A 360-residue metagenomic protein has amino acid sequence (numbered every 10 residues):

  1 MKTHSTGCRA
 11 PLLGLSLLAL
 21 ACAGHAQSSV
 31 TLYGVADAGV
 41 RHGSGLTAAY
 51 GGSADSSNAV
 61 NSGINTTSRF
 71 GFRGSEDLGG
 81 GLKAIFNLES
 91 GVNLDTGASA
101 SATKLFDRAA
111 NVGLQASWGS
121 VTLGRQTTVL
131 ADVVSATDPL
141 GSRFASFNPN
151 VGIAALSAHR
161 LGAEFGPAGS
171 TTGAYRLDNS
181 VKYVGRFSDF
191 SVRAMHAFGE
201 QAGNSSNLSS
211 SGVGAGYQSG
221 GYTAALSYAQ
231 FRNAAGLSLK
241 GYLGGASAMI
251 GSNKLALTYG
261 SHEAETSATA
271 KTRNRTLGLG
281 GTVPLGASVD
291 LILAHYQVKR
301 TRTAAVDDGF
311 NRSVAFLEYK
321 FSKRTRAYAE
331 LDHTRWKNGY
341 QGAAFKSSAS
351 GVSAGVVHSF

Functional and structural regions predicted by a protein language model:
M1-S29: Cleavable N-terminal export/targeting peptides
S28-H42, N58-G199, N207-S209, G216-T223: Outer membrane beta-barrel
A36-H42, L88-S90, R125, A194-F198 (+5 more regions): Transmembrane beta-barrel strands of outer-membrane/channel proteins
V40-A48, V92-A98, V129-V133, E200-N204 (+6 more regions): Gram-negative outer-membrane beta-barrel proteins
G71-R73, N111-G113, K182-V184, G214-G216 (+5 more regions): Outer-membrane beta-barrel architecture
L82, W118-T122, D189-A194, G221-L226 (+3 more regions): Repeated loop/turn-to-beta-strand initiation elements of outer-membrane beta-barrel proteins
S206-V314: Detector for outer-membrane/organellar transmembrane beta-barrel domains, recognizing the amphipathic beta-strand
Y319-F321, S347-F360: Outer-membrane beta-barrel "beta-signal"
